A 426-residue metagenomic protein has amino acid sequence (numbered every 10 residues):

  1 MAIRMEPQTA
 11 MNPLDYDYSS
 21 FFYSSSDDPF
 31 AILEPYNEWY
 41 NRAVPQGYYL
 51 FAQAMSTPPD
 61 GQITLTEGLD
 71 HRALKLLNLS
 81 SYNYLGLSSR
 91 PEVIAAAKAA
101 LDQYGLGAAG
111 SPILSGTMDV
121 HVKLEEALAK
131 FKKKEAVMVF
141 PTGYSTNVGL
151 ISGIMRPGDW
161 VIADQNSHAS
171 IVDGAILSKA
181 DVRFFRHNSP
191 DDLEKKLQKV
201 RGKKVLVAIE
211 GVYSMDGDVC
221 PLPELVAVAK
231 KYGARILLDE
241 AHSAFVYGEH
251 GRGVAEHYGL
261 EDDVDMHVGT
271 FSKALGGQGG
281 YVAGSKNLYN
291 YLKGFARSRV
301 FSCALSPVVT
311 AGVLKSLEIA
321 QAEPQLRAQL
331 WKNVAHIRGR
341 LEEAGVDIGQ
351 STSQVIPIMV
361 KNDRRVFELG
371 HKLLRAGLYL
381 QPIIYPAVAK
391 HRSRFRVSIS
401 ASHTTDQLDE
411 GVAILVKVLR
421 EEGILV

Functional and structural regions predicted by a protein language model:
M1-L14, P91, A95-A99, Q103 (+4 more regions): PLP-dependent enzyme catalytic core of the Aspartate aminotransferase-like
A2-Y23, I32-L106, A234: N-terminal "arm"/small-domain region of PLP-dependent enzymes with the aminotransferase-like
Y23, P35, A328-A335, E342-G377 (+3 more regions): Conserved PLP-binding catalytic core of the aspartate aminotransferase-like
N83, R183, H187-L238: Active-site phosphate-binding strand-loop segment of PLP-dependent enzymes
I94-T142: Conserved N-terminal alpha-helix of the aminotransferase class I/II PLP-enzyme fold
L150-A169: Conserved PLP-anchoring active-site segment centered on the Schiff-base-forming lysine
Y232-R235, H242, Y247-T352, N362: Active-site C-terminal subdomain of aminotransferase-like
